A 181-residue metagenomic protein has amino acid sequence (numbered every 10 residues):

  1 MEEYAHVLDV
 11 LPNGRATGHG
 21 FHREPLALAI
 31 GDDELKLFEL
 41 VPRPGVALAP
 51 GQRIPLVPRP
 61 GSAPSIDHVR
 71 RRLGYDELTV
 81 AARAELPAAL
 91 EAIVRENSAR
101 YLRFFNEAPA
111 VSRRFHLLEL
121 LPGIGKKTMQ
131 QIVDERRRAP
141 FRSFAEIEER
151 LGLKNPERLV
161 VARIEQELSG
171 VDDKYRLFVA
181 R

Functional and structural regions predicted by a protein language model:
M1-I93: Structure-specific DNA junction-binding interface
A92-L120, Q131-R181: C-terminal extensions
